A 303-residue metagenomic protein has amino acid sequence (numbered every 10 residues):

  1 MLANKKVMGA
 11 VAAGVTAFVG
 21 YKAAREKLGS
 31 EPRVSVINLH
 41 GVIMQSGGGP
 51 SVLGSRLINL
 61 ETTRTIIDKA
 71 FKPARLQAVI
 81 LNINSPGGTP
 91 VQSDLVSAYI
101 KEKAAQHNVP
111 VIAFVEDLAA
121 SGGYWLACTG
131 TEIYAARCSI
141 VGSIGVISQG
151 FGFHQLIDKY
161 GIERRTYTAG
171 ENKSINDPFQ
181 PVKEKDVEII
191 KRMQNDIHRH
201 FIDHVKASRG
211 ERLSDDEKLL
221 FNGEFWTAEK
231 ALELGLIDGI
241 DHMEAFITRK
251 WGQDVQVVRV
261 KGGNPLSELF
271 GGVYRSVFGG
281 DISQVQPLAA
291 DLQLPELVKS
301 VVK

Functional and structural regions predicted by a protein language model:
M1-A113, D117-A136, I147-K303: N-terminal organellar transit peptides
